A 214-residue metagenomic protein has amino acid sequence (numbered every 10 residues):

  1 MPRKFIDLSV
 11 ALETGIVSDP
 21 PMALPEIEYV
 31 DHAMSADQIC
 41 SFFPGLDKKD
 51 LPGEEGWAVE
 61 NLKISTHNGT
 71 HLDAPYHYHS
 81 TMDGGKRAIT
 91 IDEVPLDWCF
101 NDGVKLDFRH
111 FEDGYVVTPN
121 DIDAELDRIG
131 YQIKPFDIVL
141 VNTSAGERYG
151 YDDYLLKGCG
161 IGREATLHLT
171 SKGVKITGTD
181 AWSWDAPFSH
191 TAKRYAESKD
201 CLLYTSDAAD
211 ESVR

Functional and structural regions predicted by a protein language model:
M1-S206, R214: Active-/binding-site microenvironments in catalytic and ligand-binding cores
